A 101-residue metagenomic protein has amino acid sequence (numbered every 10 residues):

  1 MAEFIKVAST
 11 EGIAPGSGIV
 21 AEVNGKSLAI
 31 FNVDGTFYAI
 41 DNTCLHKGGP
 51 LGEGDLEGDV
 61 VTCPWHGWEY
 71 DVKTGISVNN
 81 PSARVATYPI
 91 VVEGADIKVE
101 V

Functional and structural regions predicted by a protein language model:
M1-G58, D71, I76, R84-V101: N-terminal pre-ligand scaffold of iron-sulfur
C44, C63-H66: Short cysteine clusters
N80: Short glycine/proline-centered loop/turn elements that form peptide/ligand docking sites
